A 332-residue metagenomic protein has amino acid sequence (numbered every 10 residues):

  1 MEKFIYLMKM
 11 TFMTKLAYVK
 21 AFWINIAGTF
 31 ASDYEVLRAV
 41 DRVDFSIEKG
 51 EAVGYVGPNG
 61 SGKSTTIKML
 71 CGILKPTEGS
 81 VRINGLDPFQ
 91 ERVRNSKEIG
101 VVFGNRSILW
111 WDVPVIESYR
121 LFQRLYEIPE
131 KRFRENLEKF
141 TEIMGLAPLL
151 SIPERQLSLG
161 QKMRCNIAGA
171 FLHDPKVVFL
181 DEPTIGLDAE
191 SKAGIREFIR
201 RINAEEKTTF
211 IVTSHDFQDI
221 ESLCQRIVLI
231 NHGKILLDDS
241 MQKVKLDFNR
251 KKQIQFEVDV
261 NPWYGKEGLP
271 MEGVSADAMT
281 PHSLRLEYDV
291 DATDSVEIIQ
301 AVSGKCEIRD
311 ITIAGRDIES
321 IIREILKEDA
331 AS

Functional and structural regions predicted by a protein language model:
T14-G28, R120, R124, R132-L149: Conserved ABC ATPase "signature" region
P153-L157: Conserved ABC ATPase signature
I167: Hydrophobic anchor residue at the start of the ABC signature
D174: Conserved catalytic motifs of ABC-family nucleotide-binding domains
V178-E182: Catalytic Walker B motif of ABC-type/P-loop ATPase nucleotide-binding domains
R196-D289: ABC transporter nucleotide-binding domain
